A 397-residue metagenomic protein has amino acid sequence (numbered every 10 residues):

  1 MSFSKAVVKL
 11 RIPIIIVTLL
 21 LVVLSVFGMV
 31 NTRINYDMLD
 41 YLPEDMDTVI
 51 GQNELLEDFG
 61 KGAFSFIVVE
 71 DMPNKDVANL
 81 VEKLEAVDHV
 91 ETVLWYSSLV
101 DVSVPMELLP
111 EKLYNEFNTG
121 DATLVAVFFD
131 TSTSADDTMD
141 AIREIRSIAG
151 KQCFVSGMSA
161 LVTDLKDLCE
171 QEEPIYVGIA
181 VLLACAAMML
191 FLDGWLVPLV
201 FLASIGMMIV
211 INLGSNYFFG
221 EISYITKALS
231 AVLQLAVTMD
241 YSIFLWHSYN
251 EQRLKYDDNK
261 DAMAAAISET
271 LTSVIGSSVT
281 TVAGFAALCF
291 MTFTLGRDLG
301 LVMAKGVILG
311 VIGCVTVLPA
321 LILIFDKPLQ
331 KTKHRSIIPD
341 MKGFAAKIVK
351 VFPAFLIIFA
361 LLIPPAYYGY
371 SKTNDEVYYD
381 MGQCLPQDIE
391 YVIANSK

Functional and structural regions predicted by a protein language model:
M1-I34, T133-D380: Membrane-embedded transmembrane helical bundles of large multi-pass transporters/channels
N35-F66, M72-N79, T92, P353-F355 (+1 more regions): Juxtamembrane segments of multi-pass membrane proteins
D45, V49-I50, K75-F128, T163-D167: Extracytoplasmic
M46-I50, W95, D140, A160 (+3 more regions): A general alpha-helical scaffold signature found inside nucleotide-binding enzyme cores
N53, E82, R143: Active-site phosphate/pyrophosphate- and oxyanion-stabilizing loops and adjacent acidic/basic residues in soluble
A63-D71, E111-E170, I389-V392, K397: A short beta-strand structural signal in non-transmembrane regions
E70, Y96, S277: Conserved residues at the C-terminal ends of beta-strands
